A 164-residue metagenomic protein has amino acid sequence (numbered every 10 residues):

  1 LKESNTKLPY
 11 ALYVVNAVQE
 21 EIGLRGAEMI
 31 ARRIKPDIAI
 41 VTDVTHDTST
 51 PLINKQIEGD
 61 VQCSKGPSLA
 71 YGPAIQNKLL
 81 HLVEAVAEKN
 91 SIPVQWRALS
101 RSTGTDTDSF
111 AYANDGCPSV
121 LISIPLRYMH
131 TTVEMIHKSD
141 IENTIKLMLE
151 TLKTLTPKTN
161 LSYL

Functional and structural regions predicted by a protein language model:
L1-G66, T156-L164: Acidic/histidine-rich catalytic neighborhood of metal-dependent amide-processing enzymes
V61-I145, E150-L164: Active-site-adjacent substrate-binding region of metalloamidase/peptidase-like peptide-processing proteins
